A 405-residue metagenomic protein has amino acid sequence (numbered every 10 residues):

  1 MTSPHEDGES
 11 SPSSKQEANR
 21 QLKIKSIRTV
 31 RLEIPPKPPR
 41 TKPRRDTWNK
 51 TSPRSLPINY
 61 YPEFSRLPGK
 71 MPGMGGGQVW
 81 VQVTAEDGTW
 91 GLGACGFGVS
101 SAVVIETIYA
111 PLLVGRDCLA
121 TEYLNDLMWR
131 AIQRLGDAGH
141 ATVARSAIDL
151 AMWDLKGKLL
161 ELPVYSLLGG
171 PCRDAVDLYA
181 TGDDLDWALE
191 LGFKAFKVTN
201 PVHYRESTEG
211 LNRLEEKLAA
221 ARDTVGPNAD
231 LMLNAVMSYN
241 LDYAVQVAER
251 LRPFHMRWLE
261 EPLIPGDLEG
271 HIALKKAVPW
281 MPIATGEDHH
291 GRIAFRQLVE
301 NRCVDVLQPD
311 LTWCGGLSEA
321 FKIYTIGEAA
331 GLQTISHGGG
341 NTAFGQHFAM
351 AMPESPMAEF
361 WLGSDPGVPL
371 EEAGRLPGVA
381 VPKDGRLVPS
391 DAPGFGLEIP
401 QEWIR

Functional and structural regions predicted by a protein language model:
S11-E86, G93-G96, V368-P369, A373: Structured beta-strand/loop patches that form or line metal/cofactor-binding pockets in enzymes
I24, G88, Y109, I148 (+8 more regions): Conserved, mostly hydrophobic/aromatic
Y61-P62, V103, P111, E249 (+4 more regions): Shared catalytic-loop signature of beta/alpha-barrel
L67-P68, T84-L159: Metal- or metallocofactor-binding catalytic centers and their adjacent structured scaffolds across diverse enzyme
L92, L159, A188-E190, A330-T334 (+1 more regions): Ligand-binding pocket scaffold of soluble enzyme catalytic domains
G93, V176-T181, F196-V198, A229-A235 (+5 more regions): Hydrophobic faces of well-ordered beta-strands that scaffold small-molecule active sites in alpha/beta enzyme cores
G169-L274, V278: Metal-dependent enolase-superfamily TIM-barrel catalytic cores that perform enediolate-based chemistry
P393-R405: Extended hydrophobic packing segments that form well-structured cores
